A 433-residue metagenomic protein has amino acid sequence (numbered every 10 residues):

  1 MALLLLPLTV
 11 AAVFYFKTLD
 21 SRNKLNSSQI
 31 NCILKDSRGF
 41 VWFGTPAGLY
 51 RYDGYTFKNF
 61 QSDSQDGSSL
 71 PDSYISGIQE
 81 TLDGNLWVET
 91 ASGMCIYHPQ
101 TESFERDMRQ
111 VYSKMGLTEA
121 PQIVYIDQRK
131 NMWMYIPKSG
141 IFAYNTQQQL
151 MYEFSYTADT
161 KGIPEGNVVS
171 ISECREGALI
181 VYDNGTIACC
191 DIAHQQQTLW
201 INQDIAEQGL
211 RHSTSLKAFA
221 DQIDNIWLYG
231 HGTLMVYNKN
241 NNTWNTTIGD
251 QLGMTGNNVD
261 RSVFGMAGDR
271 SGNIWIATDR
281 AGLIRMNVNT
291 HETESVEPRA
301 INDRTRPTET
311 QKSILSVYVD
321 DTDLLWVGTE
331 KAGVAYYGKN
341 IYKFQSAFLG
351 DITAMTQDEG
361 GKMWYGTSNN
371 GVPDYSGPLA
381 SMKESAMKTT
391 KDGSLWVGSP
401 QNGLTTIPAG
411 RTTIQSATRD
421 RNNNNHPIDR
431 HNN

Functional and structural regions predicted by a protein language model:
M1-N433: Carboxylate-rich, polar loop motifs that coordinate divalent cations or form catalytic acidic clusters
